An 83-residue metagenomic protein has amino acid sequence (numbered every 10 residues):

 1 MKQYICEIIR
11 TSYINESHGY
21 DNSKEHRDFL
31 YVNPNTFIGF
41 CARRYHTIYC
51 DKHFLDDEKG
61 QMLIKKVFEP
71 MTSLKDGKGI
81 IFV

Functional and structural regions predicted by a protein language model:
M1-V83: Short, flexible loop motifs at catalytic/binding sites
